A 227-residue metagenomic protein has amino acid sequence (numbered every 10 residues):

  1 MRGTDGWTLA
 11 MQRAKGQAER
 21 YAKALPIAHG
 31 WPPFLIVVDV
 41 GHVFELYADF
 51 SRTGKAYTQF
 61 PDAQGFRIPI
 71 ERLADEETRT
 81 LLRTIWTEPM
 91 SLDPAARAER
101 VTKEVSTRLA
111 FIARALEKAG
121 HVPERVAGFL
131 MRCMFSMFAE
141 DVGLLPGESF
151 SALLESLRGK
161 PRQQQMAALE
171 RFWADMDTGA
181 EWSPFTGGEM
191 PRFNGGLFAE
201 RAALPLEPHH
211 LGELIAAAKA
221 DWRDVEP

Functional and structural regions predicted by a protein language model:
M1-P33, V43, S51-T53: A short, conserved, highly charged catalytic patch centered on acidic carboxylates
R2-D5, G54-A63, G212-K219: Low-complexity, polar-biased intrinsically disordered regions enriched in Pro/Ser/Thr/Gly
Q12, Q17, Q59, Q64 (+2 more regions): Residue-identity detector for glutamine
V38-G41, I70-P227: Preference for the N-terminal adenyl/adenosyl cofactor-binding alpha/beta module
E45-F50, S149: A short acidic (Asp/Glu
D49-L73: A short alpha->loop->secondary-structure connector
